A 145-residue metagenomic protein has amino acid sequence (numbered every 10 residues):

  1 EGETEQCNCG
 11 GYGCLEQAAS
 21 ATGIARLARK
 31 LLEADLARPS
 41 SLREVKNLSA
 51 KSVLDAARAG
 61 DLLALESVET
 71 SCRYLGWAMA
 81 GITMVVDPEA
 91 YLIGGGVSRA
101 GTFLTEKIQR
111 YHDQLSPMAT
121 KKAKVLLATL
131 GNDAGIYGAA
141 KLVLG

Functional and structural regions predicted by a protein language model:
G2-G145: ATP-binding/phosphotransfer module of carbohydrate and carboxylate kinases, centering on a glycine-rich
